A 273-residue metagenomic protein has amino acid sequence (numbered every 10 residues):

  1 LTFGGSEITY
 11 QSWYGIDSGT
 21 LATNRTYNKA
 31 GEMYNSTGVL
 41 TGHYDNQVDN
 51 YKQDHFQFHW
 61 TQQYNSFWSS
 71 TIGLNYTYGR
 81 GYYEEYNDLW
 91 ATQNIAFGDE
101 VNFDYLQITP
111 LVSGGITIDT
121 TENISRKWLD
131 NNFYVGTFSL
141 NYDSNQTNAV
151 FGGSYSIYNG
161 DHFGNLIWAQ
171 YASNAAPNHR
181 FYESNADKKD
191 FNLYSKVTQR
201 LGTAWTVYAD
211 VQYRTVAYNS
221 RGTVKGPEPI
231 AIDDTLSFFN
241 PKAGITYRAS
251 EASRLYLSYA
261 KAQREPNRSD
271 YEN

Functional and structural regions predicted by a protein language model:
T2-Q57, E85-E122: Acidic/polar loop-and-plug regions of large Gram-negative outer-membrane beta-barrel proteins
G5-T9, Y78-R80, I157-N159, T215-A217 (+1 more regions): Feature marks short, surface-exposed loop/turn motifs that line or immediately flank catalytic pockets and channel
Y14-G31, Y86-F97, H162-A175, A217 (+2 more regions): Flexible, surface-exposed loop regions and adjacent strand-edge segments of Gram-negative outer-membrane beta-barrel
N35-Y44, Q53-H55, I116-S125, N132 (+3 more regions): Extracytoplasmic loops and strand-loop junctions of Gram-negative outer membrane beta-barrel proteins
G42-E85, E122-S144, E183-R200, A204-T206 (+4 more regions): Outer-membrane beta-barrel transmembrane strands
G73, G79, A91-D99, G152-G153: Long, charged, low-complexity terminal extensions
I95-S125, D130, D161-R180, S258-A262: Feature marks flexible
N131, N148, S154-S156, Y171 (+1 more regions): Structural signature of Gram-negative outer-membrane beta-barrels, strongest in the C-terminal barrel of TonB-dependent
